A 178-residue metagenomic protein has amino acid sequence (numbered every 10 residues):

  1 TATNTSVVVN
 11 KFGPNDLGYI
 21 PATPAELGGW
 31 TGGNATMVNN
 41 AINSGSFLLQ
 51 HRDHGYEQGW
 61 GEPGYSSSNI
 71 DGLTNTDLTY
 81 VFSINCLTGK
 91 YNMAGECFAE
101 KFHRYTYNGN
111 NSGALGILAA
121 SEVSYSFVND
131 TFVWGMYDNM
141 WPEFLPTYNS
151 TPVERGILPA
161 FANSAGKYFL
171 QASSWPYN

Functional and structural regions predicted by a protein language model:
T1-N178: Cysteine-dependent hydrolase recognition
